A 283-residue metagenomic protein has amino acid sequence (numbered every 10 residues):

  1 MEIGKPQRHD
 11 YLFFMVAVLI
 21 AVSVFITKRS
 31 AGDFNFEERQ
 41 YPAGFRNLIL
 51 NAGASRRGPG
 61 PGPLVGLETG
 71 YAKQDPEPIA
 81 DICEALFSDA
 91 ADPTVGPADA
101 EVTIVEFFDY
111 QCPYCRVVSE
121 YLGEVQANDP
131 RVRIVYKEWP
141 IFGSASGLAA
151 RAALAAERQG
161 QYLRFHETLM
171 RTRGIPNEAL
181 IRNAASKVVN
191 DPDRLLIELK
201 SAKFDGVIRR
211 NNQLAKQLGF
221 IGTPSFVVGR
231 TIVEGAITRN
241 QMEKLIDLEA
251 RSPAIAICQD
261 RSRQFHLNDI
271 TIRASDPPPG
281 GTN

Functional and structural regions predicted by a protein language model:
E2-F142, K200, G206-K216, R251-N283: Extracytoplasmic thiol/disulfide redox context detector
A21-F25, R151-E243, I257: Thiol/selenol-based redox catalytic cores and closely related redox-interacting motifs
D109, P113, V117, S144 (+3 more regions): Residues in soluble alpha-helical coiled-coils and helical-bundle/repeat scaffolds
F142-G143, R173: Short, small-residue-enriched loops and turns at beta-alpha junctions that line or gate enzyme active sites
A145-A149: Periplasmic-binding protein-like
Q159, E249-S252: Change "in soluble alpha/beta enzymes" to "in soluble alpha/beta proteins
I246: Hydrophobic "lid"/C-terminal helical patch of Rossmann-like NAD(P)-dependent dehydrogenase/epimerase domains
